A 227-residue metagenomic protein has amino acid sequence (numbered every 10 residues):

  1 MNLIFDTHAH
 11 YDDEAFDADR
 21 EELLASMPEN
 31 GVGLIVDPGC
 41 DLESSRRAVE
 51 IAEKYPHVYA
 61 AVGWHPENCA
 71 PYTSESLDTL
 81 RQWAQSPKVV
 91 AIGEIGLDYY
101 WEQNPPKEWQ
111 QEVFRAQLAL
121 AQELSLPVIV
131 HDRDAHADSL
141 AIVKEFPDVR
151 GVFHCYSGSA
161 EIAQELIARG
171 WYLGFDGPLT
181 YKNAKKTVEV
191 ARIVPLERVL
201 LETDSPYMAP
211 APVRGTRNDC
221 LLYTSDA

Functional and structural regions predicted by a protein language model:
N2-I4, H10-E22, L34-S44, E50 (+6 more regions): Divalent metal-binding pocket/active-site signature
E53-C69: Metal-cofactor-binding active-site regions of metalloenzymes
V58, V89, W171, V199: Short, conserved active-site loop motifs that form the nucleotide-linked donor/cofactor pocket
G170-D176: Short, basic, glycine/proline-bearing loop/turn elements
D204: Conserved beta/loop motifs at nucleotide-recognition and modification sites
Y223-A227: Conserved small/polar residues in nucleotide/adenosyl-binding loops
